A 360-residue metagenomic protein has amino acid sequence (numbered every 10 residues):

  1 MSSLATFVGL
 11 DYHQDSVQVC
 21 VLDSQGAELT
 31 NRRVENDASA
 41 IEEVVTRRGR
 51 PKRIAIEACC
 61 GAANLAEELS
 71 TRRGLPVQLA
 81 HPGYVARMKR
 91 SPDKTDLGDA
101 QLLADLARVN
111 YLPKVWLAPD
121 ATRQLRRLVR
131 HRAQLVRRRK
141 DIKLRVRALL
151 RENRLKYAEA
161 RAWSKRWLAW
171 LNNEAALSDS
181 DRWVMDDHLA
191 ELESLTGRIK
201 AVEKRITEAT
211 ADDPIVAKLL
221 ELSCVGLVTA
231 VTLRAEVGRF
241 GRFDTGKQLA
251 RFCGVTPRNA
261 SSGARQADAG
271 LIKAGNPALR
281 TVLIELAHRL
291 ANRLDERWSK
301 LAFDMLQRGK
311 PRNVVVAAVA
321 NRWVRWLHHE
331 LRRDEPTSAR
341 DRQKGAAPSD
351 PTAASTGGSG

Functional and structural regions predicted by a protein language model:
M1-G360: A detector of single, family-specific signature residues that are central to catalytic or substrate-handling motifs
